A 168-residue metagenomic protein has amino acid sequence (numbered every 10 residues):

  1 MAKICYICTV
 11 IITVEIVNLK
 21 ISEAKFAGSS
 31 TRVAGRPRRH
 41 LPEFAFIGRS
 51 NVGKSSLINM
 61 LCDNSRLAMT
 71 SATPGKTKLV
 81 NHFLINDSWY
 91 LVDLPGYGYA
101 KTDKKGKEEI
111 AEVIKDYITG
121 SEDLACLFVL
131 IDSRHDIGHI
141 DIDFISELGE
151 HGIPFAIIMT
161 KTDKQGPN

Functional and structural regions predicted by a protein language model:
K3-V10: Short, positively charged and aromatic/hydrophobic N-terminal segments
T13-Y99: Conserved G1/Walker A P-loop phosphate-binding module
P37, N81, T102-D103, G138-I142 (+1 more regions): Short, well-ordered secondary-structure micro-motifs
D63-N64, K107-I110, F144-L148: Glycine-rich, phosphate-binding/catalytic loops in enzymes
G98-K107, D163: Flexible beta-alpha connector loops of hexameric P-loop NTPases
K105-V113, Y117: Substrate-gripping "pore-loop 1 plus following alpha2 helix"
D116-N168: Conserved C-terminal guanine-recognition region of P-loop GTPase G domains, centered on the G4
